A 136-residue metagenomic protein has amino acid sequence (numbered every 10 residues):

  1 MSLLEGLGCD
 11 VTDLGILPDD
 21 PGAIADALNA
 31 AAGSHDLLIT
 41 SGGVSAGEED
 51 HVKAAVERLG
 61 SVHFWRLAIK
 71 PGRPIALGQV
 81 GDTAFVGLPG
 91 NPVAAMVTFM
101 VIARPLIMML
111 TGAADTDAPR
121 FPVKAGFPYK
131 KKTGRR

Functional and structural regions predicted by a protein language model:
M1-T40: Phosphate-binding glycine-rich loops and their immediate beta-loop-alpha structural context
L17, S45, I69: Residue-level "edge-of-site" marker
A23, G47-E48, A94-A95: Secondary-structure boundary/capping motif
I24-D26, D50-K53, Q79: Short acidic, glycine/serine/threonine-rich loops at helix termini
S41-G42, F127: Short glycine-centered, acidic/aromatic-flanked micro-motifs in structured strand/loop junctions that mark active-site
G43-A46, G90: Short glycine-rich anion-binding loops that position phosphate/pyrophosphate groups of nucleotides and phosphorylated
G47-L59: Short Gly/Thr/Asp-enriched flexible loops that form oxyanion-binding sites at enzyme active sites
E57-R136: Flexible glycine/proline-rich
